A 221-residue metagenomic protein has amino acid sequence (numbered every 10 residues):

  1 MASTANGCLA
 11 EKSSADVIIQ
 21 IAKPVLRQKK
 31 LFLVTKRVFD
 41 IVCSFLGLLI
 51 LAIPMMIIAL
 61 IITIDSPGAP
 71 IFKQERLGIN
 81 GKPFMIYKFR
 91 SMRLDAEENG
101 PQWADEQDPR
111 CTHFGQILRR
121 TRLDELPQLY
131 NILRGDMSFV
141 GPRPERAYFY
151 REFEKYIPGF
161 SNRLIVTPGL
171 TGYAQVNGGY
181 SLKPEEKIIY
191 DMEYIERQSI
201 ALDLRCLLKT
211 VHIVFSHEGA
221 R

Functional and structural regions predicted by a protein language model:
M1-T35: Flexible, Lys/Arg-rich cytosolic regulatory linkers and terminal tails that connect or flank
A2-L9, L26-R27, N162-R221: C-terminal terminal-structure detector
L9-A15, F72-R110, L170-I189: Short, glycine-rich, amphipathic interfacial segments at transmembrane boundaries or analogous
P24-D95, N131, I200, C206-R221: A hydrophobic, helix-centered structural microdomain
Q28, F32-T35, D108, R119-L123 (+2 more regions): Short, solvent-exposed loop/helix junctions and linker helices that flank or host conserved functional motifs
L49-A52, T121-D124, V140, G179 (+1 more regions): Residue-level signal for short amphipathic helical patches enriched in basic/charged and nearby hydrophobic residues
L60, K73, K88, R110-H113 (+4 more regions): Residue-level recognition of specific faces of alpha-helices
D105-T167, C206-V214: A short, structured surface patch at a secondary-structure boundary
